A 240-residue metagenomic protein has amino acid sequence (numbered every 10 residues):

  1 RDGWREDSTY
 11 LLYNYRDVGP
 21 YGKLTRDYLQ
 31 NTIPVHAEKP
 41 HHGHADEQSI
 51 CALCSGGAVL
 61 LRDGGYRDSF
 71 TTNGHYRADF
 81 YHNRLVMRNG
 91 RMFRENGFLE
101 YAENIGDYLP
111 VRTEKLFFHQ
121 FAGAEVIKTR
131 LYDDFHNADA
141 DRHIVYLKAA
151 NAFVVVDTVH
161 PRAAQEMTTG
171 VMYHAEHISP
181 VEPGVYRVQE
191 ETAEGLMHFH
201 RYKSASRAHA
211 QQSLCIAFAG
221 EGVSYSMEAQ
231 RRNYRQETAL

Functional and structural regions predicted by a protein language model:
R1-L240: Extended polysaccharide-engagement surfaces of secreted carbohydrate-active enzymes
